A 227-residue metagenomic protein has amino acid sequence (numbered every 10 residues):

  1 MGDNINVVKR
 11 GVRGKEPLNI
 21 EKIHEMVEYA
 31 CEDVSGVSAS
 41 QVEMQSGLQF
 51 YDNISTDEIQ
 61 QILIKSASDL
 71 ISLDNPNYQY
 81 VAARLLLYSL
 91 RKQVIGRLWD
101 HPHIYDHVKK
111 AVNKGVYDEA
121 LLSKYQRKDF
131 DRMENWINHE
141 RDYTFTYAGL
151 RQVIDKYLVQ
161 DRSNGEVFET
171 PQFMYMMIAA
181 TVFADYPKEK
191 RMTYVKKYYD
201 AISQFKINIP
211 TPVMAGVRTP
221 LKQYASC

Functional and structural regions predicted by a protein language model:
M1-C227: Extended catalytic cores of very large enzyme megasubunits
